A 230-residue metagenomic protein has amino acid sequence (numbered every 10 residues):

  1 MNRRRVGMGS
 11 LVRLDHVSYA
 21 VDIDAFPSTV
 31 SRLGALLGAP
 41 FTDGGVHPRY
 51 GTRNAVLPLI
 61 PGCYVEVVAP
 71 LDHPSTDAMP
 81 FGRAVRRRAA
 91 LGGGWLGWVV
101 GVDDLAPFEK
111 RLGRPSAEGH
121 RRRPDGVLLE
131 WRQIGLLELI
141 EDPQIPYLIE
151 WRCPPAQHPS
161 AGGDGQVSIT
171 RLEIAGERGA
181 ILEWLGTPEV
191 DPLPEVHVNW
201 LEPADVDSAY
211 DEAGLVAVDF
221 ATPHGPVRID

Functional and structural regions predicted by a protein language model:
N2-P40, T52, L59-D230: Glyoxalase I/VOC metalloenzyme domain signal
P40-P48: Conserved catalytic-core motifs of GNAT/GCN5-like acyltransferases
